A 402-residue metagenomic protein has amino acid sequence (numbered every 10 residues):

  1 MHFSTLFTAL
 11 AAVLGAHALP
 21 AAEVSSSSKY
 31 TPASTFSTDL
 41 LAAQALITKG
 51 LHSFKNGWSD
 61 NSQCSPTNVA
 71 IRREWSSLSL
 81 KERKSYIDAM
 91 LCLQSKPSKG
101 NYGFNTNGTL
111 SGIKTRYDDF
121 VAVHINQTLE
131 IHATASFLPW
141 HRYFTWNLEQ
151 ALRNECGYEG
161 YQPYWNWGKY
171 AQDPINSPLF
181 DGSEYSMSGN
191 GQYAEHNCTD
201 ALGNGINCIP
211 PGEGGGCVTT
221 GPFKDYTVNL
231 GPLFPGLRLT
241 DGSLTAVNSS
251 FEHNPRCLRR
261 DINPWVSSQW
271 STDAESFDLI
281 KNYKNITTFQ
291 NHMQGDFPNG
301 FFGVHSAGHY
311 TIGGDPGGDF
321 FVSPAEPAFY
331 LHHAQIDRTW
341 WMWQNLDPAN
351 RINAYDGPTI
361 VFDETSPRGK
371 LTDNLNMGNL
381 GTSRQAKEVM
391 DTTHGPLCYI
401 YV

Functional and structural regions predicted by a protein language model:
M1-S27: Fungal secretory targeting signals
L19-V402: C-terminal accessory segments of proteins
